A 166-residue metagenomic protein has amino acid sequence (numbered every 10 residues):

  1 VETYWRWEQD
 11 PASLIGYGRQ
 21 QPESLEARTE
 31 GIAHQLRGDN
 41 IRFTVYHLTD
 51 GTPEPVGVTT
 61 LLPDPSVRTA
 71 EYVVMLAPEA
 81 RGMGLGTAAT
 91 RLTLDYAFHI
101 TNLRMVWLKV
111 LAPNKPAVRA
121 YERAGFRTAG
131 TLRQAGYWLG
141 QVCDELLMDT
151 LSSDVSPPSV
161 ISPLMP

Functional and structural regions predicted by a protein language model:
Y4-Q9, R28, I32: Hydrophobic alpha-helical core bundles mediating ligand binding, dimerization, or RNAP-core interactions
R6-Q20: Helix-loop element at the rim of GNAT/NAT acetyltransferase active sites that forms part of the acceptor-substrate
G16-R81, T101, L151-V155, P163-P166: Acetyl-CoA-dependent GNAT
P65, A112-N114, V142: A short coil/beta-turn micro-motif at the C-terminal edge of the histidine kinase catalytic ATP-binding domain
L76, G82-Y96, K115-R123: Conserved acetyl-CoA-binding loop-helix of GNAT-fold acetyltransferases
H99-K109: Conserved GNAT acetyl-CoA-binding A-motif
W107-V110, R127-D144: Conserved catalytic-core motifs of GNAT/GCN5-like acyltransferases
Y121, F126, M148: Conserved active-site tyrosine of GNAT-family acetyltransferases
